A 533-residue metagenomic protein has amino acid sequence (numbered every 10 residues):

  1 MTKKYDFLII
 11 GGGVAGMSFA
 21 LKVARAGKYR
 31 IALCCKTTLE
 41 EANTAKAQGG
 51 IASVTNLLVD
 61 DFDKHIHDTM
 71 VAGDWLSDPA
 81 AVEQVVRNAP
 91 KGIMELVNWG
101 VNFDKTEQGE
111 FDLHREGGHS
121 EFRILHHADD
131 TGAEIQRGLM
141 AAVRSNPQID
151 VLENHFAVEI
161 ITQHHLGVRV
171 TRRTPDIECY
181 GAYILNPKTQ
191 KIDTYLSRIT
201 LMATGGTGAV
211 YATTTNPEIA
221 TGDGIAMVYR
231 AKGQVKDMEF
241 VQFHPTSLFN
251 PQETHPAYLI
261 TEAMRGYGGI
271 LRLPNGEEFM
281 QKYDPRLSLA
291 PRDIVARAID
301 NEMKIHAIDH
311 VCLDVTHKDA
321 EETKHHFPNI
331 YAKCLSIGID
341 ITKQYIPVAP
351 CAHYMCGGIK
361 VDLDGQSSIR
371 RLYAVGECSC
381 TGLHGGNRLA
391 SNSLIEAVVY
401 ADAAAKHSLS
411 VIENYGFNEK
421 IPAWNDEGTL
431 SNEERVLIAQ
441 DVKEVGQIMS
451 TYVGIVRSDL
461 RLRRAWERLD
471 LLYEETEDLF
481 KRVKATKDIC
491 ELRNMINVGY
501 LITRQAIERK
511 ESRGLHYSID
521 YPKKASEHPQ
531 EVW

Functional and structural regions predicted by a protein language model:
M1-D6, F19-K22, T38-E40, K46-A47 (+8 more regions): Glycine- and aromatic-enriched mobile tails/lids
K3-Y5, Q190-I199, S368-I369: Core beta-strand elements of the Rossmann-like FAD/NAD(P) dinucleotide-binding domain in flavoenzyme oxidoreductases
F7-L33: N-terminal Rossmann-like FAD-binding beta1-loop-alpha1 element of flavoenzymes
T37-D68, D74, P245, H255-P256: Conserved N-terminal glycine-rich FAD pyrophosphate-binding loop of Rossmann-like flavoproteins
S77-P90, R123-A141, L152, T214-G222 (+3 more regions): Short beta-strand to alpha-helix junction loop
N98-K191, L196, A203, S247-P251: Conserved redox-cofactor binding core of oxidoreductases
E159-T171, D176, Y180-T189, I339-L383: FAD-site-proximal beta/loop scaffold in flavoenzymes
M227, G233-I346, V398, H407-E413: An anion/pyrophosphate-binding glycine-rich loop and adjacent beta-alpha core in soluble alpha-beta enzymes
